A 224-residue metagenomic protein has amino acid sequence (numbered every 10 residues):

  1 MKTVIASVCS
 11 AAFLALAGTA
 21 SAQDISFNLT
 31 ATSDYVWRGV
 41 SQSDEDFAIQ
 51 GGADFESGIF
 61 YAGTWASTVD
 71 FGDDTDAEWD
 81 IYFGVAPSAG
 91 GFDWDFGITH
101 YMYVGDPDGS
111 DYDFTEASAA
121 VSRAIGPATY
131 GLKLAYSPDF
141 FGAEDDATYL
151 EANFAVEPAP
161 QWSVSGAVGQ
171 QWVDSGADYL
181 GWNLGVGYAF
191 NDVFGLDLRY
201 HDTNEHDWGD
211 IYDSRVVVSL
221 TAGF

Functional and structural regions predicted by a protein language model:
M1-D24: Cleavable N-terminal export/targeting peptides
A22-S33: Transmembrane beta-strand segments of Gram-negative outer membrane beta-barrel proteins
Q23, E45-I49, T75-W79, F92 (+4 more regions): Residues that define the transmembrane beta-barrel architecture of outer-membrane proteins
I25, I59-T64, G90-F96, G126-L132 (+2 more regions): Repeated loop/turn-to-beta-strand initiation elements of outer-membrane beta-barrel proteins
L29-A31, G51-S57, I81-P87, I98 (+5 more regions): Residues on the lipid-exposed face of transmembrane beta-strands in outer-membrane beta-barrel proteins
A31-W37, S57-I59, A66-D70, P87-A89 (+6 more regions): Transmembrane beta-strands of outer-membrane beta-barrel pores
S43-Y101: Glycine- and aromatic-enriched membrane insertion/assembly motifs of diderm outer-membrane and organelle channel
L184-F194, Y200, D210-F224: Outer-membrane beta-barrel "beta-signal"
